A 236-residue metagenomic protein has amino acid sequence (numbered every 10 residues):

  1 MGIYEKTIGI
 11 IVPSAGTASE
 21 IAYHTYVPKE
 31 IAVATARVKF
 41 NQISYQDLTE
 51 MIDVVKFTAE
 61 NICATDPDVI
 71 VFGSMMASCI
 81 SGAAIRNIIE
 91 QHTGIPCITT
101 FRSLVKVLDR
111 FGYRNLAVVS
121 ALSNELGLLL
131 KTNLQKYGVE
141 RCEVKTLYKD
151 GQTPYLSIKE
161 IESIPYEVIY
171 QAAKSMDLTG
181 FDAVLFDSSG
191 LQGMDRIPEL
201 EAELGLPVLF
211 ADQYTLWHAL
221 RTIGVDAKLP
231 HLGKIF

Functional and structural regions predicted by a protein language model:
M1-F57, L122-I164: N-terminal glycine-rich anion-binding loop in soluble enzyme alpha/beta folds
I10, F111-Y137, G224-F236: Short, glycine-/small-residue-rich phosphate/pyrophosphate-handling segment
I52-D66, V168-F181: Short, well-structured alpha-helical segments in soluble
T58-R102, K106-V107: Glycine/small-residue-rich loop that forms an oxyanion/phosphate-binding "nest" at active or ligand-binding sites
P67-G73, A117-S120, F181-S188: Periplasmic-binding protein-like
I88-L108, L200-A219: Short, acidic/small-residue loops that bind anionic groups at enzyme active sites
K149, T153-Y155, V208-K228: Short, flexible loop segments at boundaries between secondary-structure elements
E167-L200, F210, T215-L216: Hydrophobic alpha-helical
